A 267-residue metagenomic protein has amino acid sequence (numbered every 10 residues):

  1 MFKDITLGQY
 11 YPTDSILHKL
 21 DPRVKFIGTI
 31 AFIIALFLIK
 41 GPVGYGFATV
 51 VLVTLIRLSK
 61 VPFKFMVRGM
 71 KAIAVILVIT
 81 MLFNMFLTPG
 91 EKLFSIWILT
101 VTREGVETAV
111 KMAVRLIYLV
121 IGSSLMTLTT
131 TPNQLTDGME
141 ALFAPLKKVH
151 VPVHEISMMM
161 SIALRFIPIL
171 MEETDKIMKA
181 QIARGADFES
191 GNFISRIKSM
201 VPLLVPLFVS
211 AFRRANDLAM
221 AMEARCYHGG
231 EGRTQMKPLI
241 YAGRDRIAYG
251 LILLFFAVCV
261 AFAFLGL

Functional and structural regions predicted by a protein language model:
M1-P42, A48-R57, A144, K148-V151 (+3 more regions): Transmembrane alpha-helix interface motif
D14, F37, K60-F65, I96 (+4 more regions): Membrane-helix interfacial "entry" motifs
G46, P62-M70: Interfacial helix-loop-helix linkers and transmembrane-helix boundary segments in multi-pass membrane proteins
V51-V61, I76-I79: Alpha-helical transmembrane segments and their membrane-interface exit regions
I73-A186: Juxtamembrane/interface alpha-helical elements of multi-pass membrane proteins
